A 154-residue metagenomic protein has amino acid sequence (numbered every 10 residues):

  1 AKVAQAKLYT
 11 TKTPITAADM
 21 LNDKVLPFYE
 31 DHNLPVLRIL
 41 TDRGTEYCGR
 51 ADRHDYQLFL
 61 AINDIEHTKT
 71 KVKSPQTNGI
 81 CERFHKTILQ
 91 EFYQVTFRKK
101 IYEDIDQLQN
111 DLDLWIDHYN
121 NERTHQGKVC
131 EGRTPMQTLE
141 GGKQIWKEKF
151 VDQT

Functional and structural regions predicted by a protein language model:
A1-A4, L34: Coil-to-beta-strand transition motifs
K2, I39-T41: Buried hydrophobic side chains on well-structured beta-strands
V3-K7, T68-T70, Q94: Short small-residue beta-strand/loop micro-motif enriched in glycine and branched aliphatics
K7-H32: Active-site beta-loop-alpha junctions of metal-dependent nucleic acid enzymes, especially the RNase H-like/DDE
P27, Q57-L58, I62, D117: Surface-exposed charge patches
V36, E66-H67: Hydrophobic beta-strand scaffold residues
T41-R43, Y47, R53-L60, H67-E91 (+2 more regions): RNase H-like two-metal-ion nuclease catalytic core shared by retroviral integrases and related mobile-element nucleases
N63-I65, T87-T154: C-terminal domain-tail junction helix/linker
